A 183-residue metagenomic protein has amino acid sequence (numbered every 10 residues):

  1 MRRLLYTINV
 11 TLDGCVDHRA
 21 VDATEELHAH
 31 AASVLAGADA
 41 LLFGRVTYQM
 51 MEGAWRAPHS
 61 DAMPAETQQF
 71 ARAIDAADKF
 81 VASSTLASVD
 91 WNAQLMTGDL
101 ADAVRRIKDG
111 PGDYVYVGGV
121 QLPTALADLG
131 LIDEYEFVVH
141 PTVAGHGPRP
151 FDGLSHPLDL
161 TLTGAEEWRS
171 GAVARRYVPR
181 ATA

Functional and structural regions predicted by a protein language model:
M1-A183: Enzymes that bind and transform nitrogen-containing heteroaromatic metabolites
